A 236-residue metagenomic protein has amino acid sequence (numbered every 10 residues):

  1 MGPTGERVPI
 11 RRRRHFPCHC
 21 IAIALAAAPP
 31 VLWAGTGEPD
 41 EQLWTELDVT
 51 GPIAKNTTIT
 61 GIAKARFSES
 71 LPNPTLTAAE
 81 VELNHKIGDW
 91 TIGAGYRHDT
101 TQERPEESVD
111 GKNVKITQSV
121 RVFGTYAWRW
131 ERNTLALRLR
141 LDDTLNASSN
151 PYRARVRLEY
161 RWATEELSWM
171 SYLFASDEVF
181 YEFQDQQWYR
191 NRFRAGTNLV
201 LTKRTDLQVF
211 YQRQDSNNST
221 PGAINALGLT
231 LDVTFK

Functional and structural regions predicted by a protein language model:
W33-P74, A78, D232, K236: Short glycine/proline- and aromatic-enriched beta-strand/turn motifs that initiate or cap beta-hairpins
E41-L43, T75-T77, I116-V120, N150-V156 (+2 more regions): Residues that define the transmembrane beta-barrel architecture of outer-membrane proteins
G51, N84-W90, Y126-W128, W162-T164 (+2 more regions): Residue-level signature of outer-membrane beta-barrel architecture
N56-G61, D89-A94, E131-L135, E166-S171 (+1 more regions): Repeated loop/turn-to-beta-strand initiation elements of outer-membrane beta-barrel proteins
A63-E69, I87-D89, Y96-Q102, W128-W130 (+4 more regions): Transmembrane beta-strands of outer-membrane beta-barrel pores
E103-V114: Flexible, solvent-exposed loop segments that connect beta-strands
G124, A223-K236: Outer-membrane beta-barrel "beta-signal"
Y126, R132-V179: Detector for outer-membrane/organellar transmembrane beta-barrel domains, recognizing the amphipathic beta-strand
